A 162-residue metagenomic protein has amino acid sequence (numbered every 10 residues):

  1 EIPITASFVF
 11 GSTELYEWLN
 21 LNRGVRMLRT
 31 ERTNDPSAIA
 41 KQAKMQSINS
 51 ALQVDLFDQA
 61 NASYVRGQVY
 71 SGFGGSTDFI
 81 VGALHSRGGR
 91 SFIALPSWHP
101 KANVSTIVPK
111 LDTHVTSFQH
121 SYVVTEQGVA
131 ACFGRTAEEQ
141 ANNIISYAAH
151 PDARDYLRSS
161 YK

Functional and structural regions predicted by a protein language model:
E1-K162: Conserved phosphate- and dinucleotide-binding cores of soluble alpha/beta proteins, encompassing both enzyme active
